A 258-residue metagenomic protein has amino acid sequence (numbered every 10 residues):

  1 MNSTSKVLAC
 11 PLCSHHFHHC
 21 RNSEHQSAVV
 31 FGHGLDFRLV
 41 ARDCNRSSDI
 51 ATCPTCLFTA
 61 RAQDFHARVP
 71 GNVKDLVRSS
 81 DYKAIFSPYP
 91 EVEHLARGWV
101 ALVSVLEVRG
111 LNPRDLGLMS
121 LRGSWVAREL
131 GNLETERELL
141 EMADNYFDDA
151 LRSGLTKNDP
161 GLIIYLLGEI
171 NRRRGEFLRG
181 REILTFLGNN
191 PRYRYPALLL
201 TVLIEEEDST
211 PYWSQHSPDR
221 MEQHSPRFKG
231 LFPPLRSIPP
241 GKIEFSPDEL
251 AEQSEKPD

Functional and structural regions predicted by a protein language model:
M1-R78: N-terminal cysteine/histidine-rich coordination modules
V73-G131, N158-R173: Amphipathic alpha-helical repeat scaffolds of TPR domains
S80-R97, R194-L198, Q215-P240: Short, intrinsically disordered terminal segments enriched in charged and Pro/Gly residues
W99, S120-L121, L140, F147 (+1 more regions): Inward-facing hydrophobic residues that define packing positions of alpha-helical scaffold repeats
L130, E134, G168-E182, L203-L231 (+1 more regions): Alpha-helical linker/edge segments of TPR/alpha-solenoid repeat scaffolds and analogous pre-/post-domain helices
N145, F177-Y195, M221-Q223: TPR/TPR-like (Sel1-like) alpha-helical repeat modules
A150-P160, G188-L203, R227-R236: Boundary/linker segments of alpha-helical solenoid repeat arrays
K242-D258: Long, low-complexity, intrinsically disordered segments
